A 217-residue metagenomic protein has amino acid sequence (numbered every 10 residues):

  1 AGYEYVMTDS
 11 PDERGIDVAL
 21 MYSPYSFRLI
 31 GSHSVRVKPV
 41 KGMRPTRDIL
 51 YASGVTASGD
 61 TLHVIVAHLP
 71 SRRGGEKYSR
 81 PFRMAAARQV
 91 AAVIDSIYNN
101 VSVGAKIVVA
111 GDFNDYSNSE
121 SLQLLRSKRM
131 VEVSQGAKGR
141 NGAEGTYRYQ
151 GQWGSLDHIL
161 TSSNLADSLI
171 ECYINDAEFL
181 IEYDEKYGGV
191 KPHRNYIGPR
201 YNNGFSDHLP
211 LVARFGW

Functional and structural regions predicted by a protein language model:
A1-P70: Structured beta-strand-rich core segments of catalytic domains in phosphoester-bond hydrolases
G2-S10, N99-A110: Surface-exposed patches in mature extracellular/periplasmic domains of secreted proteins
V6-T8, K38-V40, R72-R83, V109-G111 (+2 more regions): Second-shell loop/turn segments in exported
P11-R14, G42-P45, E76-A87, Y149-W153 (+1 more regions): Solvent-exposed, acidic/flexible segments
R14-D17, I30, R73-E76, Y116-S121 (+1 more regions): Extracytoplasmic/secreted cell-surface and envelope-processing proteins
R44, S53, D95-I107, N114-W217: Metal-dependent phosphoester-hydrolase catalytic domains
A67, G111-D112: Active-site flanking residues adjacent to catalytic metal/cofactor-binding acidic residues
R80-S102: A long, amphipathic alpha-helix that forms part of the scaffold/cap immediately adjacent to metal-dependent active
